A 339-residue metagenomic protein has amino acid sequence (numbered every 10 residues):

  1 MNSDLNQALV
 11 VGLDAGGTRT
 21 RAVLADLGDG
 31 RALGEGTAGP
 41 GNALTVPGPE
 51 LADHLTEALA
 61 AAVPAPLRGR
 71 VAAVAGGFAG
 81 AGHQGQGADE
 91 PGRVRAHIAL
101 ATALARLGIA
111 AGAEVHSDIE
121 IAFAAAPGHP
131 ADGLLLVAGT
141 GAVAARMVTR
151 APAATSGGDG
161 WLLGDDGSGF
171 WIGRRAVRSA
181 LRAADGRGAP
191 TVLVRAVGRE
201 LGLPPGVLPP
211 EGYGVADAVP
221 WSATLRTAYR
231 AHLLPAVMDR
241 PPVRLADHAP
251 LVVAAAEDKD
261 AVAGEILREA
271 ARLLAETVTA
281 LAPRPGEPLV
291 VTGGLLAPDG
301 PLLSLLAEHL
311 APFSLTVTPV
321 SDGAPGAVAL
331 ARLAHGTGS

Functional and structural regions predicted by a protein language model:
M1-P64, G69, A105, A125-L134 (+1 more regions): ATP-binding/phosphotransfer module of carbohydrate and carboxylate kinases, centering on a glycine-rich
T18-T20, A81-H83, A142-A145, L296-P298: Short, acidic Gly/Pro/Ser/Thr-rich loop/turn segments
V23, A75-G77, E114, L135: Short, conserved beta-strand segments within well-ordered enzyme catalytic domains that often line or immediately flank
G39-P40, F78-G80, G157-G160, A256: Short, histidine-centered active-site or binding-site loop motifs used for metal coordination, general acid-base
P47-A101: N-terminal short beta-loop-beta anion/metal-coordinating cradle
G77, H116, V290-T292: Solvent-exposed beta-strand sheet faces enriched in polar/charged residues
G82-R195, L203, V207: Phosphate-binding/catalytic loop of phosphoryl-transfer enzymes
